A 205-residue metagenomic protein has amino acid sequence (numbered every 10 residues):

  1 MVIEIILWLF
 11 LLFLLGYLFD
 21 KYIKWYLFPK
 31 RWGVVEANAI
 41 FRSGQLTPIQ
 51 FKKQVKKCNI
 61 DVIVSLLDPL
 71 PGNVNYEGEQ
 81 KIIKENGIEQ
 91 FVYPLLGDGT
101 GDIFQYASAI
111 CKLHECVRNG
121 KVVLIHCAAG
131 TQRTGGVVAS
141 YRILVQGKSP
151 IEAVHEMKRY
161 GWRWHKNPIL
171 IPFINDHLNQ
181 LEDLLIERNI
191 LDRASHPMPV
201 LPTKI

Functional and structural regions predicted by a protein language model:
M1-V123, G136-I205: Cys-dependent protein tyrosine phosphatase-like superfamily
C127: Short cysteine clusters
G130: Substrate/cofactor-recognition hotspot
R133: Glycine/aspartate-rich loop-and-adjacent alpha/beta segment that forms the canonical ThDP
